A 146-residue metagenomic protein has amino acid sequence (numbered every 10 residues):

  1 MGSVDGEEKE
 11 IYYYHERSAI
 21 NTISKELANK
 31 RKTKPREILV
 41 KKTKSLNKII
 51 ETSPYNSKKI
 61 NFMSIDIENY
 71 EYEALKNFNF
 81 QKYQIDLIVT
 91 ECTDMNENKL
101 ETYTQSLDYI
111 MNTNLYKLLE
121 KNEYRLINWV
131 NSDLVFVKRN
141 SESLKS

Functional and structural regions predicted by a protein language model:
M1-S146: Phosphate/nucleotide-binding beta-alpha loop and adjacent structural elements of enzyme active sites
